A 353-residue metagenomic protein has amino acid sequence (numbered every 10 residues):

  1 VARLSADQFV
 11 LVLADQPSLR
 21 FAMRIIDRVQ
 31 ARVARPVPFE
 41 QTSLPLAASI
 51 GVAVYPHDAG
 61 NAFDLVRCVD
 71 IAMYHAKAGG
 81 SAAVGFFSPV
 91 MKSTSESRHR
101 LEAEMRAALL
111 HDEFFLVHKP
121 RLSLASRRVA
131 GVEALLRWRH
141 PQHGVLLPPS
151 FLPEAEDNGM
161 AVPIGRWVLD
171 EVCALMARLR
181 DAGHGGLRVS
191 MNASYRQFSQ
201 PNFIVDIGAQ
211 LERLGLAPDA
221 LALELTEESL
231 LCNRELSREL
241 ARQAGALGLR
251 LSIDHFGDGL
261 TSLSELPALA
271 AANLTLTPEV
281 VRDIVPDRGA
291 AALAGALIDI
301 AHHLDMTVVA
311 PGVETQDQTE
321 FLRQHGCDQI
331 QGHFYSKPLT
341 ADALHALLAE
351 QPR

Functional and structural regions predicted by a protein language model:
V1, V12, R24, R28-P38 (+12 more regions): Cyclic nucleotide signaling catalytic output domains
V1-L19, L249-I253, M306, Q316: Conserved helix-loop-beta segment at the catalytic/binding core of cyclic-nucleotide signaling proteins
L4-A6, G144-P148, D157, I253-L266 (+2 more regions): Catalytic-site-adjacent helices and loops of nucleotide signaling machinery
A6, S81, V132, P148 (+1 more regions): ATP/adenylate-binding site constellation spanning eukaryotic-like Ser/Thr protein kinases, ABC-transporter
Q8-V29, L65, L236, G289: Short helix/loop segment flanking the catalytic signature motif in cyclic-nucleotide metabolism enzymes
A22, I26, V66, I204-I207 (+3 more regions): Heptad-repeat coiled-coil signal-transmission/dimerization helices
P89-S93, S97-L216, E228-S229, R242-Q243 (+3 more regions): Bacterial c-di-GMP phosphodiesterase EAL domain
G208-I284, I298-P338: The catalytic core of metal-dependent phosphodiesterases that act on cyclic dinucleotides
